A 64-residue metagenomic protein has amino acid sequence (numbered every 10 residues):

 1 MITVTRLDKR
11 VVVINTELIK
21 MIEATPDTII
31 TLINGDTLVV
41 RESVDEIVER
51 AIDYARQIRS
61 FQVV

Functional and structural regions predicted by a protein language model:
M1-V13, E17-V64: Eukaryotic intrinsically disordered, low-complexity regulatory linkers and tails enriched in Ser/Thr/Pro
